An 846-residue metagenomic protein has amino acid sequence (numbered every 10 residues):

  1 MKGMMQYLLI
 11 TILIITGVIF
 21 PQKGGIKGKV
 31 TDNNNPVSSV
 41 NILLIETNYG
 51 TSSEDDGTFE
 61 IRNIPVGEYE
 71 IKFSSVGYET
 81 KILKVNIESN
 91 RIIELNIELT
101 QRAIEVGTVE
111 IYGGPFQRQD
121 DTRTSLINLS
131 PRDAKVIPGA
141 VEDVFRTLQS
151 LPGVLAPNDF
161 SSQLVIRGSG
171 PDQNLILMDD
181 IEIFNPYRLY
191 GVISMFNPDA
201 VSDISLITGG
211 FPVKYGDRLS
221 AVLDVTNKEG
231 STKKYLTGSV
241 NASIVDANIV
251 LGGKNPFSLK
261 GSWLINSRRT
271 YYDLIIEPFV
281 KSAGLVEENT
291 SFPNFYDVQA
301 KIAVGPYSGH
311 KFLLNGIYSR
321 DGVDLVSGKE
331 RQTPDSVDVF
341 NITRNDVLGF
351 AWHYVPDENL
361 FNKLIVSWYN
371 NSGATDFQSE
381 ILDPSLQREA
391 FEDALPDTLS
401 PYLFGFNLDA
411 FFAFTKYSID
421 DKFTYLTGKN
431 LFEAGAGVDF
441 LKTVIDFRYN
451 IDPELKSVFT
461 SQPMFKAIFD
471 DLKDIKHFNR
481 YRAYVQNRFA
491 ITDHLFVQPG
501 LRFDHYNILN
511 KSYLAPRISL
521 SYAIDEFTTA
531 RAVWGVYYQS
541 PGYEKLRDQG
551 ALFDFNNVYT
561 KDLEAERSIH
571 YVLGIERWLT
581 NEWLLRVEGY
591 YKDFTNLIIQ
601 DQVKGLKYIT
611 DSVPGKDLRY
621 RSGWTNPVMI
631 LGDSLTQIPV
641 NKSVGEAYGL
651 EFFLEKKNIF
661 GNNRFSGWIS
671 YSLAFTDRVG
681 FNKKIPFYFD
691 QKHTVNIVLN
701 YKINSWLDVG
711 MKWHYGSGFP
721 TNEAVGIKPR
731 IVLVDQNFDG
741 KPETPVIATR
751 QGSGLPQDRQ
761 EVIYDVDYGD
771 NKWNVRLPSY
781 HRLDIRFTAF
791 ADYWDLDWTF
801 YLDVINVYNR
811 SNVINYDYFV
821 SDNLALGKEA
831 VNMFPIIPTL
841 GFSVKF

Functional and structural regions predicted by a protein language model:
T31-N35, V40-I45, S74-Y78, E88 (+4 more regions): Short, acidic, small-residue-rich periplasmic hinge/interaction motif at the N-terminus of Gram-negative outer-membrane
T47-T58: Short, acidic Ser/Thr/Gly-rich low-complexity loop/linker segments typical of extracellular and cell-surface proteins
Q119-R146, A156-A200, I207-V222, S231-L236: Flexible, glycine/serine/threonine-rich loop segments and coil->beta-strand junctions that form periplasmic-facing
S243-R269, L285-G322, F340-W368: Transmembrane beta-barrel wall of Gram-negative outer-membrane proteins
G309-F361, N370-D397, G405-A413: Flexible loop and strand-edge segments within Gram-negative outer membrane beta-barrel domains
V337-V355, L472-K476, Y538-T595, V613-E651 (+2 more regions): Outer-membrane beta-barrel signature, preferentially recognizing the C-terminal barrel domain of Gram-negative
T492, Y591, V613-G718: Gram-negative outer-membrane beta-barrel transporters
D593-N596, Q602, W706, Y715-Y764 (+2 more regions): C-terminal beta-signal and adjacent terminal beta-strands/loops of Gram-negative outer-membrane beta-barrel proteins
